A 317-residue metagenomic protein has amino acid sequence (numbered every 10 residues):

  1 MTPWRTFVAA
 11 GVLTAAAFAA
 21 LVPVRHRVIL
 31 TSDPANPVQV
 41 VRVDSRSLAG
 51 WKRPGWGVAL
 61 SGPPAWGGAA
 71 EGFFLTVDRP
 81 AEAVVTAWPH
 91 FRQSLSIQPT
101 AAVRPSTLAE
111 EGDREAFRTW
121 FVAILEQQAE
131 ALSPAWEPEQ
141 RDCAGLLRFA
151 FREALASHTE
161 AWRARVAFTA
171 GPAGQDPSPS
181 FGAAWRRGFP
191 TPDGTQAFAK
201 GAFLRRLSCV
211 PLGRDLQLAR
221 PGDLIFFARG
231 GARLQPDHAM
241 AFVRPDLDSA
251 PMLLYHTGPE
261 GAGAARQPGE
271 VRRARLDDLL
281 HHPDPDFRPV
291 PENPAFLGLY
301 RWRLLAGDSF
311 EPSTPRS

Functional and structural regions predicted by a protein language model:
M1-R5: Positively charged n-region of N-terminal signal peptides that target proteins for export
T6-V22: Hydrophobic membrane-insertion alpha-helices, especially the h-region of bacterial N-terminal signal peptides
V22-A101: Beta-strand-enriched, solvent-exposed domains that form extended recognition/catalytic surfaces
D33, D44-S47, A87, K200 (+3 more regions): Short, solvent-exposed coil/turn linker segments
I97-Q196: N-terminal capping segments
G171-A262: ...with weaker cross-activation on analogous glycine-rich loops/strands in unrelated enzymes
A250-S317: Low-complexity, Gly/Ser/Thr/Pro-rich intrinsically disordered linker/tail segments
